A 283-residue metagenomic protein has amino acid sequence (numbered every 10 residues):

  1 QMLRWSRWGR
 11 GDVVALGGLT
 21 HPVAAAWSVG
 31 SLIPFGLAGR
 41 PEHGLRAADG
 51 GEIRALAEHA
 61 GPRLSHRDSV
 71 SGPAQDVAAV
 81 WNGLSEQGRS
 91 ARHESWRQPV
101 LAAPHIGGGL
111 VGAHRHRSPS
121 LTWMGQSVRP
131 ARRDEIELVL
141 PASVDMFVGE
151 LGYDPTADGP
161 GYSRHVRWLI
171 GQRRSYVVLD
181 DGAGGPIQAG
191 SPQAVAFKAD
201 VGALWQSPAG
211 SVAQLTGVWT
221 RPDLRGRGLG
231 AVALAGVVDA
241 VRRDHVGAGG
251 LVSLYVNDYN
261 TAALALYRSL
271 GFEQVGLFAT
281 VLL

Functional and structural regions predicted by a protein language model:
Q1, A113-T156: Short amphipathic alpha-helix that is part of the acyltransferase structural core
Q1-V13, G17, G152-Q188: Active-site rim helix/loop that mediates acceptor-substrate recognition in acyltransferases
A15-G36, V177, G185-Q206, S211-W219 (+1 more regions): Conserved beta-strand in the GNAT
G18-V23, S28-M124, V281: Acyl-donor-binding surface of acyltransferase catalytic domains
R46-H59, T216-P222, G226-R243, L264-S269: Conserved acetyl-CoA-binding loop-helix of GNAT-fold acetyltransferases
L64-A74, S211, V241-V256, F278: Conserved GNAT acetyl-CoA-binding A-motif
S71-V77, P222, V252-L264, V281-L283: Conserved beta-strand-loop-alpha-helix junction that forms the acyl-donor binding cleft
Q75-E94, A231, D258-G276: Conserved active-site alpha-helix within GNAT-family acetyltransferase domains
